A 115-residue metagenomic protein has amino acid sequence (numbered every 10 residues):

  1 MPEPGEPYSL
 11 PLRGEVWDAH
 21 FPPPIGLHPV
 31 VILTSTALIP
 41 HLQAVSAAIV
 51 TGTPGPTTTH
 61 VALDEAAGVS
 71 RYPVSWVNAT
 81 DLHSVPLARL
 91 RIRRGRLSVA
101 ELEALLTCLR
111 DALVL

Functional and structural regions predicted by a protein language model:
M1-E6: Short alpha-helix capping/helix-loop boundary micro-motifs
S9, A67-L115: C-terminal terminal-subdomain/extension
I25-E65: Compact nucleic-acid interaction/catalytic patches
